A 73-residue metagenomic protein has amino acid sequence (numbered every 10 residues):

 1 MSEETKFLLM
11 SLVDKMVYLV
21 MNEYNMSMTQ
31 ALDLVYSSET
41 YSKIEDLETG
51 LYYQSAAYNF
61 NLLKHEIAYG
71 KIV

Functional and structural regions predicted by a protein language model:
M1-V73: C-terminal alpha-helical interaction appendages
